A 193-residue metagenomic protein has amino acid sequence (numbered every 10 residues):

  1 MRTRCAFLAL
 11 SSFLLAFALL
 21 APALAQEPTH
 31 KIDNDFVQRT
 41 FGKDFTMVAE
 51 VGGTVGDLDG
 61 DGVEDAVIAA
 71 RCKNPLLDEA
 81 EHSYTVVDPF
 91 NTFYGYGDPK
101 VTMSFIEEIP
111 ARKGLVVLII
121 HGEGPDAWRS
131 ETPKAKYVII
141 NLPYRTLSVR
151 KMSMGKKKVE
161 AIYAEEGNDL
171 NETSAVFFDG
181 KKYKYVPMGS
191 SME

Functional and structural regions predicted by a protein language model:
M1-F7: N-terminal secretory signal peptides that target proteins for export/translocation
R4, S12, A25-E27: N-terminal targeting leaders only when they are immediately followed by extended low-complexity/repeat-rich tracts
F7-A9, E81: Intrinsically disordered, low-complexity segments enriched in polar/charged small residues
A9-P22: Bacterial N-terminal signal peptides
A25-E193: Beta-propeller-forming repeat regions
